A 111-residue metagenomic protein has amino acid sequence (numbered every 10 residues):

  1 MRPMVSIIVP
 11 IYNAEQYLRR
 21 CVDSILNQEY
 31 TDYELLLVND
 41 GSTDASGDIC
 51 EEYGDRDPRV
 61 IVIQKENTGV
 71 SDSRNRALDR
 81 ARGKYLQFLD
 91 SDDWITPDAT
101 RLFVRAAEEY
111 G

Functional and structural regions predicted by a protein language model:
M1-G111: Nucleotide-sugar donor-binding/catalytic module of glycosyltransferases that assemble extracellular/cell-envelope
